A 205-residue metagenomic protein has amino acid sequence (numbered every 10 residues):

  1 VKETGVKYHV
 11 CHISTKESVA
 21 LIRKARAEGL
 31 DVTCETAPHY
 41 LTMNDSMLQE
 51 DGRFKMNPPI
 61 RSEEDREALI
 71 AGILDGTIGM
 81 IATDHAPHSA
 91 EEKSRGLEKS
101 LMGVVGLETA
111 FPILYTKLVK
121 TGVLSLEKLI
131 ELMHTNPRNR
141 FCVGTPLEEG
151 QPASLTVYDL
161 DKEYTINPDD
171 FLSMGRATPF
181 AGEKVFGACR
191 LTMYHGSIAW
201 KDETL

Functional and structural regions predicted by a protein language model:
V1-I81: Histidine/acidic residue-rich metal-binding segments in metalloenzymes
K2-G5, L74-I81, A86-Y158: His/Asp/Glu-enriched, well-ordered alpha-helical/loop segment that forms or immediately abuts the divalent-metal
Y8, E35, D84, L114 (+1 more regions): Residue-level signal for inorganic ion chemistry
V19, T42, S89-E91, T156 (+2 more regions): Glycine/Thr-rich phosphate-binding loops of Rossmann-like dinucleotide-binding domains
L48-K55, E92-S100, L172-R176: Short glycine/proline- and charge-enriched loop/turn segments that cap or connect secondary-structure elements
K55-D65, L101-V105, T178-V185: A short acidic, glycine-rich active-site loop that binds or catalyzes chemistry on phosphate/adenosine moieties
K99, E149-T204: C-terminal cap of metal-dependent C-N hydrolases
